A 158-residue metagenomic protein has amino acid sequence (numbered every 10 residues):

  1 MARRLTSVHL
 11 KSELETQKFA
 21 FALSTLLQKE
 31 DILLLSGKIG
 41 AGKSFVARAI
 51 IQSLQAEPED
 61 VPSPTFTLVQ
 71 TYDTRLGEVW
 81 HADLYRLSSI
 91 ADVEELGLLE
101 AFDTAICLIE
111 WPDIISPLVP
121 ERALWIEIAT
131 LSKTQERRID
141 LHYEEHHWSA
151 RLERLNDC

Functional and structural regions predicted by a protein language model:
A2-A20: N-terminal pre-Walker A segment at the start of P-loop NTPase domains
T6, A91, L99-C158: Short phosphate-coordinating micro-motif centered on Lys-Gly-acidic
S24-E30: Phosphate-binding P-loop
L33-L35: Hydrophobic anchor at the beta1->P-loop junction of P-loop NTPases
K38: P-loop (Walker A) phosphate-binding loop of NTP-binding proteins
K43: Conserved lysine of the Walker
Q52-V61, T74-R75: Post-Walker A helix-loop "phosphate-sensing" segment adjacent to the P-loop in P-loop NTPases
T65, V69-W111: Conserved nucleotide-sensing/catalytic segment adjacent to the nucleotide-binding pocket in NTP-handling enzymes
